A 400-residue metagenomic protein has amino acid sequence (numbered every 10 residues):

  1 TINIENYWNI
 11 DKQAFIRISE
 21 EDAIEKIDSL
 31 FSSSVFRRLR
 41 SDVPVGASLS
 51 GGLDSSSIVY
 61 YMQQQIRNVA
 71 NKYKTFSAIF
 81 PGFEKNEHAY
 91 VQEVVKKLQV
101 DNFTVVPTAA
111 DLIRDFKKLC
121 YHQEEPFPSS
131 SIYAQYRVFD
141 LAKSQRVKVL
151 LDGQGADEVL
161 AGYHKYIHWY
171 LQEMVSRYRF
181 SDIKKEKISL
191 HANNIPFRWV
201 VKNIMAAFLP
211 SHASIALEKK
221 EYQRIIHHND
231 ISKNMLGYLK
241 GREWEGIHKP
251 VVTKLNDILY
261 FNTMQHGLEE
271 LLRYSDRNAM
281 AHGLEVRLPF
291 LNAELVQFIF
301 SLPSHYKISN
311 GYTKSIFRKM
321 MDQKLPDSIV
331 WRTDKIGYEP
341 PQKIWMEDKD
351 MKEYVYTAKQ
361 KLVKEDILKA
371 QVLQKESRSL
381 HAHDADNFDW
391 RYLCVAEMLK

Functional and structural regions predicted by a protein language model:
T1-N9: Non-catalytic substrate-recognition/targeting regions of SAM-dependent transferases
N9-D11, T333-P341: Short linear capping/connector segments at secondary-structure termini
N9-R242, R277-L325, H383, V395-K400: ATP-dependent adenylate-handling active sites, centered on carboxylate activation for C-N bond formation
E21-D22, S34-V45, R277-N278, Q342-K400: Peripheral terminal appendages
I247-L255: Acidic, Mg2+-coordinating catalytic module of metal-dependent nucleases/exonucleases that use a two-metal-ion mechanism
L325-K335: Short, surface-exposed acidic
